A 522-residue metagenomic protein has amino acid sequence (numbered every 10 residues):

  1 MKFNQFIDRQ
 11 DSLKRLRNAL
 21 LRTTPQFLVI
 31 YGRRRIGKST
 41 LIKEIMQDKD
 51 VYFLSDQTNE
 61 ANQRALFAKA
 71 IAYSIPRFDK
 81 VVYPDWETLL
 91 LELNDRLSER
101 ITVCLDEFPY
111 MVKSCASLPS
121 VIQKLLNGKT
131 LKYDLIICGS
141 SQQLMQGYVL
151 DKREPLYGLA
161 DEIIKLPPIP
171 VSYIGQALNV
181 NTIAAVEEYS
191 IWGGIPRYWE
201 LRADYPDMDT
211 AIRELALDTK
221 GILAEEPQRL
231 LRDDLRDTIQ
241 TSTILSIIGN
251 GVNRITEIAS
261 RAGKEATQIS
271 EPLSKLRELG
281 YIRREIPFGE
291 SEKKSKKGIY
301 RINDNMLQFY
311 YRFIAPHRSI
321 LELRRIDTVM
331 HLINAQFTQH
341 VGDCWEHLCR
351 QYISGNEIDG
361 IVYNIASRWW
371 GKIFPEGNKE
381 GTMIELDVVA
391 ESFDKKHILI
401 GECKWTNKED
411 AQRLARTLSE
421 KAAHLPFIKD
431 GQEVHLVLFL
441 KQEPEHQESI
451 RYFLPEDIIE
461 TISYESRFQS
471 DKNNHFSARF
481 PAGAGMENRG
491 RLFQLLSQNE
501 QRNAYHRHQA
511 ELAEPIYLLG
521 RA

Functional and structural regions predicted by a protein language model:
M1-D327: Phosphate-binding site recognition
M1-Q5, D471-K472, S477: Defense-system signaling and execution modules centered on TIR/cGAS-STING-like, death/scaffold domains and their
L105, E385, I458, Q469 (+3 more regions): Intrinsically disordered, low-complexity regulatory regions of eukaryotic regulatory proteins
G298-N474: A cross-kingdom feature that marks ATP-driven nucleic-acid transaction machinery
H475-F480, A484, R491-Q501, Q509-A510 (+1 more regions): Short, often N-terminal, low-complexity regions that either remain intrinsically disordered or form a short helix
A504: Cysteine-nucleophile amide-bond enzymes
E514-A522: Short, composition-biased linear "edge" segments at structural boundaries
